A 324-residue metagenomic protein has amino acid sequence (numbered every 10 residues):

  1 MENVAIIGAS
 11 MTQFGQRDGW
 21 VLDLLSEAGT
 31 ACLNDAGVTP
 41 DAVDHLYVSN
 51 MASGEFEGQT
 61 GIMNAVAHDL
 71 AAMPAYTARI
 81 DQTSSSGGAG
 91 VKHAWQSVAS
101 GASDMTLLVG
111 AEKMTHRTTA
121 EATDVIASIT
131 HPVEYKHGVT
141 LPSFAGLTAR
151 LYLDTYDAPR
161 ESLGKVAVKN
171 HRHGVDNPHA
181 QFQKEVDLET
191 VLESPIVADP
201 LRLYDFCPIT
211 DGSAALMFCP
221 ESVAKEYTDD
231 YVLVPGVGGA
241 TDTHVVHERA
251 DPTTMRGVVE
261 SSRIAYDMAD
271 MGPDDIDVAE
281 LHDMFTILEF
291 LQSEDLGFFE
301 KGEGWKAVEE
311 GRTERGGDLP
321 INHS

Functional and structural regions predicted by a protein language model:
M1-L22, A31, P132, K165 (+3 more regions): Condensing-enzyme catalytic core mediating Claisen C-C bond formation in acyl metabolism
M1-S85, Y152-P159, Q181-T190, P200 (+1 more regions): Conserved active-site "lid/cap" helical segment
A5, S53-M105, K113-F144, F182-P208 (+3 more regions): Conserved catalytic cysteine-centered active-site region of acyl-thioester-dependent Claisen-condensing enzymes
P40-N50, Y76-Q82, T106-G110, E161-V168 (+4 more regions): Beta-strand segments within the central parallel beta-sheet cores of soluble alpha/beta enzyme folds
S53-G61, H247-A250, D283-W305: Short glycine/threonine-rich loop-to-helix capping motif typified by GTGT followed within a few residues by an Asp-Pro
Q82-E112, P142-D176, L216-S222: Active-site-proximal alpha-helical scaffold in enzymes
G110-A111, H116-T118, A167, H171-Q181 (+2 more regions): Acyl-CoA/ACP chain-elongation machinery
M255-V259, R263-T286, F290, D295-F298: Extended C-terminal subregions enriched in glycine
